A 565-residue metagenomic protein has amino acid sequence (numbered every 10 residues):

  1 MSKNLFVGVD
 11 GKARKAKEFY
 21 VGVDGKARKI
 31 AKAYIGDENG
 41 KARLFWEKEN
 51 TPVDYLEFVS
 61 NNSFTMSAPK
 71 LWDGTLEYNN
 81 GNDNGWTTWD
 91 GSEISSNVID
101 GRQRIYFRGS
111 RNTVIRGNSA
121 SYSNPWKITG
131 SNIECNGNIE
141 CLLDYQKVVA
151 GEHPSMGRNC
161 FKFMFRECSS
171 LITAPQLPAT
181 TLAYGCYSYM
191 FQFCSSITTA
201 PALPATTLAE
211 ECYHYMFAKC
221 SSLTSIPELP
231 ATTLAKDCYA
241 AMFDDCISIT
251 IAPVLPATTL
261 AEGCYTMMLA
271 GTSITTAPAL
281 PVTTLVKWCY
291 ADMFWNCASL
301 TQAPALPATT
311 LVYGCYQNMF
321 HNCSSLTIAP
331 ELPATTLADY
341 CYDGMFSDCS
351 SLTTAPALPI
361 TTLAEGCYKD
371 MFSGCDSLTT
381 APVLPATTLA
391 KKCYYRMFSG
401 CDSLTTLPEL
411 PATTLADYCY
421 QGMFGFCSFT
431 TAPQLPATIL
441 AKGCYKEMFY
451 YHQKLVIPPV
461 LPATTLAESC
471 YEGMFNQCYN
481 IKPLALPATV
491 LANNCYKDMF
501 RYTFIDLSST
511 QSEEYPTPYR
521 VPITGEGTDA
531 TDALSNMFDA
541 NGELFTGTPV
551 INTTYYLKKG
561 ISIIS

Functional and structural regions predicted by a protein language model:
M1-S60, F64, Y556-S565: Enriched but not universal
L5-G8, E18-G22, K32-G36, L71-T88 (+1 more regions): Short beta-strand segments and strand-loop junctions that repeat across beta-rich extracellular domains
L5-V7, E18-Y20, A33-Y34, F161 (+17 more regions): Periodically patterned hydrophobic/aromatic "hotspot" residues that form packing/interaction faces in regular
G8-G11, G22-G25, G36-D37, G185 (+9 more regions): Small-residue-biased low-complexity repeat regions
V53, S60-I99, N541: Non-cytosolic beta-sandwich-type ligand-binding/adhesion modules
Y55-F58, D90-N97, I105, I115-G157 (+15 more regions): Structural signature of tandem-repeat unit edges
G109-T113: Surface-exposed loop/turn motifs at beta-strand-loop junctions within extracellular Ig-like and Fibronectin type III
